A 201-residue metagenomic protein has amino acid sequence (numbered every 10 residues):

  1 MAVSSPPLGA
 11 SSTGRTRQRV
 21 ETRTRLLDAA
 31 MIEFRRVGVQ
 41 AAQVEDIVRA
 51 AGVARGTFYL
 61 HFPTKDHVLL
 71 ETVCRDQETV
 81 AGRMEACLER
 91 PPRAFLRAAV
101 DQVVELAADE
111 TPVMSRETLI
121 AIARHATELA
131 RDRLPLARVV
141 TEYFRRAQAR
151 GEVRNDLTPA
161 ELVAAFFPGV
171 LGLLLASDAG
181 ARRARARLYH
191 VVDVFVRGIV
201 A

Functional and structural regions predicted by a protein language model:
M1-V37, A41-A50, H67: Basic, helix-initiating cap at the start of DNA-binding domains
L27, R97, D101, A137 (+3 more regions): An amphipathic alpha-helix signature
G52-F62: Short hydrophobic/aromatic patch on the recognition helix
F62, V68-D76: Alpha-helical DNA-contacting segments of helix-turn-helix folds
E71, G82-E110, L162-F166, R185-L188: Hydrophobic alpha-helical connector segments
V104-E142, L175: Short secondary-structure transition hinges
S115-L119, A130, Q148-D193: Hydrophobic/aromatic-rich alpha-helical bundle segments in the mid-to-C-terminal region
